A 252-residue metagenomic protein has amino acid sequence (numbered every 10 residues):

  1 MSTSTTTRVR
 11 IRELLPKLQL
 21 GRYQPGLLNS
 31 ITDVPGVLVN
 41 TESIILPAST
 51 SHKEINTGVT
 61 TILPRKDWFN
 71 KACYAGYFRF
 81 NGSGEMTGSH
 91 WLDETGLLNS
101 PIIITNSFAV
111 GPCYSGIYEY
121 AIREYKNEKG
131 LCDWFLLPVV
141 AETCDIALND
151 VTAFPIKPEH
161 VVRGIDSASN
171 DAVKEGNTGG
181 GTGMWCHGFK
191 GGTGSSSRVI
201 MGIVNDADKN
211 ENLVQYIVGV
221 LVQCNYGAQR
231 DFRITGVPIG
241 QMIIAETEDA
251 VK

Functional and structural regions predicted by a protein language model:
S2-K252: Alpha/propeptide regions of enzymes that mature by internal proteolysis
